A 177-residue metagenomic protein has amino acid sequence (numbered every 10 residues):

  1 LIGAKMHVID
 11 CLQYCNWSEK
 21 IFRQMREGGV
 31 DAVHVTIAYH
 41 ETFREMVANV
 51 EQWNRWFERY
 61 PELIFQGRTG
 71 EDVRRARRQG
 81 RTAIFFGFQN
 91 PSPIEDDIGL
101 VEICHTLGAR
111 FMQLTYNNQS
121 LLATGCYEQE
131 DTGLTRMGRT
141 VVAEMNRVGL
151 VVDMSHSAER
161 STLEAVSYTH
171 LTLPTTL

Functional and structural regions predicted by a protein language model:
L1-D131, T135-R136, V166-Y168: N-terminal hydrophobic targeting/anchoring segments and the immediately downstream early-domain regions of hydrolases
Q13-C15, H156-E159, T175: Short, glycine/acidic-enriched loop or turn micro-motifs at the edges of active sites
R59, T175-T176: A very general structural signal that marks isolated residues within well-ordered alpha-helical segments
T132-V166: Loop-centered beta-sheet repeat module
T169-T175: Conserved small/polar residues in nucleotide/adenosyl-binding loops
